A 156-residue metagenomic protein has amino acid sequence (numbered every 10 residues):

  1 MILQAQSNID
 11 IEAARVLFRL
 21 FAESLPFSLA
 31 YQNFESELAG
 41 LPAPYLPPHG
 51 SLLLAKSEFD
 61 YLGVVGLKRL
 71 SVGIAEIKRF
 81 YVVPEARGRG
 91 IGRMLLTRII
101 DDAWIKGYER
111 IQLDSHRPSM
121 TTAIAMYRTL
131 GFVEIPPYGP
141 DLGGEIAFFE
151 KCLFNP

Functional and structural regions predicted by a protein language model:
M1-I2: Extreme N-terminal starter segment of soluble prokaryotic enzymes
A5-K78, V83-E85, L96-R98, D102 (+2 more regions): Acetyl-CoA-dependent GNAT
R87, L113-A123, P140-G144: Conserved beta-strand-loop-alpha-helix junction that forms the acyl-donor binding cleft
G90-G92, G107: Conserved G/P- and acidic residue-centered "switch" motifs that form tight phosphate/ATP-binding loops in soluble
M94, R98, T121-T122: Alpha-helical macromolecular-interaction surfaces
A103-S115: Conserved GNAT acetyl-CoA-binding A-motif
M126-Y127, F132: Conserved active-site tyrosine of GNAT-family acetyltransferases
